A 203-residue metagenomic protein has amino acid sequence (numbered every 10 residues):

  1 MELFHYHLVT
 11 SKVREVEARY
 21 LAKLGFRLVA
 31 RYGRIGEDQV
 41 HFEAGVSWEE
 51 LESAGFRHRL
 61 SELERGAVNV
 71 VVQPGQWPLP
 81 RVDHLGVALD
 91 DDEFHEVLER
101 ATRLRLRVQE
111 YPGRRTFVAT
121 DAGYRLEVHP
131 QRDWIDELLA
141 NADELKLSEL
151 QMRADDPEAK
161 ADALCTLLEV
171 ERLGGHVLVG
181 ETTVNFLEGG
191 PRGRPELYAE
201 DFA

Functional and structural regions predicted by a protein language model:
E2-Y6, R81-L85, K146-L150, P195-Y198: Short amphipathic alpha-helical segments
L3, Y20, L63, V70-V72 (+4 more regions): Short, structured motif recognition centered on aromatic/hydrophobic residues
H7-V9, G86-D90, Q151-R153, D201-A203: Short hydrophobic/aromatic beta-strand micro-patches that form the beta-sheet surface supporting nucleotide- or nucleic
L8-G66, Y111-R114, M152-T183: Core segments of cupin and vicinal oxygen chelate
A18-R19, D92-R100: Short amphipathic alpha-helices within nucleic acid-binding modules
V40-V46, S53-R57, P78-D83, V87 (+3 more regions): A cross-kingdom feature marking solvent-exposed beta-strand/loop segments within repeated, beta-rich binding/scaffold
G66-V68, D121: Short, ordered coil/turn segments that flank beta-strands lining enzyme active or ligand-binding pockets
L98-E158, D162, T166-A203: Vicinal oxygen chelate
